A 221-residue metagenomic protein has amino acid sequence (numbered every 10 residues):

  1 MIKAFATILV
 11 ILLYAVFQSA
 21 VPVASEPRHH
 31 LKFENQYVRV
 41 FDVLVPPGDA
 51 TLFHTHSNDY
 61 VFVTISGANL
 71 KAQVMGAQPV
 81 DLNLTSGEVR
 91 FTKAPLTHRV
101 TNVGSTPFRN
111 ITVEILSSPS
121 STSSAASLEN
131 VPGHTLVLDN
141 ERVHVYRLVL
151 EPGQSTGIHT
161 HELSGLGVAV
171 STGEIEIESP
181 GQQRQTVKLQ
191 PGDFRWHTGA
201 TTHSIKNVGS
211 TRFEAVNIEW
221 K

Functional and structural regions predicted by a protein language model:
M1-L9: Bacterial N-terminal signal peptides that target proteins for export
V10-E26: Bacterial Sec-dependent signal peptides at the C-terminal "C-region" and cleavage site
P27-L52, S57-F62, V113, L128-I158 (+2 more regions): A short glycine-rich, His/Asp/Glu-containing loop-to-beta-strand
G48-L52, R90-V100, S155-T156, D193-K206: Histidine-centered metal-chelating micro-motifs
T51, A68-A72, V89, T156 (+2 more regions): Short beta-strand segments in beta-sandwich/barrel cores
S57-K71, M75, E162-G181: Glycine- and acidic-residue-biased ligand/ion/polar-headgroup-sensing regions
A77-K93, Q183-T198: Short acidic-glycine-tyrosine-enriched beta hairpin
P95-L116, G199-K221: Ligand-binding loop in jelly-roll beta-barrel domains
